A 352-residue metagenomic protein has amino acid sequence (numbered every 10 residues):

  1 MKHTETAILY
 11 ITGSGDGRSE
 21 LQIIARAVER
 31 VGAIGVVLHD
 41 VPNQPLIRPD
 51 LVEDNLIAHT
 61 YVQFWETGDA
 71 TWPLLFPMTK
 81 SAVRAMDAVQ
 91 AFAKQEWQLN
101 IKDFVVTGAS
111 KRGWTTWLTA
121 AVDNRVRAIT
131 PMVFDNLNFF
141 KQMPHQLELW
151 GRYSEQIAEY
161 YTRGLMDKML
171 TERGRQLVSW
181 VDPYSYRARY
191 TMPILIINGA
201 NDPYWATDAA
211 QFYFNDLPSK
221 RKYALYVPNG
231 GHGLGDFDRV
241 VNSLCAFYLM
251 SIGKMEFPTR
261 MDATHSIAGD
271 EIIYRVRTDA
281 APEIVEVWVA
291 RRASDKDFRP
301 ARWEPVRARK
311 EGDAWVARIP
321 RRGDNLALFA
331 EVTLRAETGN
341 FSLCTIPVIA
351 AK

Functional and structural regions predicted by a protein language model:
H3-S14: Short beta-strand element of the alpha/beta-hydrolase
A25-V83, N136-R152, I157: Cap/lid segment of the alpha/beta-hydrolase catalytic domain
W65-S110, V122-V126: Gly/Ser-rich "nucleophile elbow"/oxyanion-hole loop immediately N-terminal to the catalytic nucleophile in hydrolases
L118-D167, Y226-P228, L234-R239: Hydrolase active-site cap/lid region
Y190, I196-N198: Short beta-strand/loop motif that positions the catalytic acidic residue of the alpha/beta-hydrolase fold
M192, A206-N215, W288-A290: Short alpha-helix in the alpha/beta-hydrolase fold that links the catalytic acid
P203-A209, G235-D236: Conserved alpha/beta-hydrolase "acid-adjacent" motif
F247-V289, E304-R318: Surface beta-strand/loop "capping" patches
